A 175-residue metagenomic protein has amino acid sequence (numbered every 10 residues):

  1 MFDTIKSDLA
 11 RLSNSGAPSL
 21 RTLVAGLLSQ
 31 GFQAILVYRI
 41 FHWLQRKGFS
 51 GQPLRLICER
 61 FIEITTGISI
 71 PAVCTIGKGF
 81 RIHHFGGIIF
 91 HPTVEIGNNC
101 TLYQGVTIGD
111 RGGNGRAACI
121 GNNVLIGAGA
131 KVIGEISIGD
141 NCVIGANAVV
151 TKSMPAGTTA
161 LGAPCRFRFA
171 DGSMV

Functional and structural regions predicted by a protein language model:
M1-T66, V175: Terminal amphipathic alpha-helical/low-complexity segments used for targeting or macromolecular assembly
T66, A72, G77-K78, H83-P92 (+11 more regions): Left-handed beta-helix
